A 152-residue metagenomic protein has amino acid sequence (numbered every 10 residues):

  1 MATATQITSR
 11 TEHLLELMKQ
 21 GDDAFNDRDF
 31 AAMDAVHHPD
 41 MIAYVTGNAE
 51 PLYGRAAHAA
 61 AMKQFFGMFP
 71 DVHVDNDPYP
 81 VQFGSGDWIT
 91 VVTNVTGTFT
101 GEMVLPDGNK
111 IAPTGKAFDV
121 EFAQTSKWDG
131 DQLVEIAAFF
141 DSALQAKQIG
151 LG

Functional and structural regions predicted by a protein language model:
A2-G152: C-terminal and inter-domain tail/linker signature
